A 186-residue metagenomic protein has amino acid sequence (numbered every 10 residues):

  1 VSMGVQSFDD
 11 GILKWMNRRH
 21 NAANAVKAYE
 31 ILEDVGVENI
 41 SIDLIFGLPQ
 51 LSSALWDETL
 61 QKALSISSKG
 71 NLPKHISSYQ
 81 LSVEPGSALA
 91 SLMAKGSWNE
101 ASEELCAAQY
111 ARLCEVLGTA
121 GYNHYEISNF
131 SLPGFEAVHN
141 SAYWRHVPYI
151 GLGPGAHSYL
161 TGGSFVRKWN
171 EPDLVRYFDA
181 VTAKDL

Functional and structural regions predicted by a protein language model:
V1-L186: C-terminal scaffold of the Radical SAM
